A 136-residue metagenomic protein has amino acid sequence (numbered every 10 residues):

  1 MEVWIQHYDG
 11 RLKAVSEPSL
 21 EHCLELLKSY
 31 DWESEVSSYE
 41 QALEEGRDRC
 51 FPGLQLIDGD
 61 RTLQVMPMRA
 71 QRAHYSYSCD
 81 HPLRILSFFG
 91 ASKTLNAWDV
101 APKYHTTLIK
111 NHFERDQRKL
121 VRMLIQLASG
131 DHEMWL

Functional and structural regions predicted by a protein language model:
M1-D60: Negatively charged, low-complexity tracts enriched in Asp/Glu with abundant Ser/Thr
M1-R11, D58-V100, T107: Intrinsically disordered, low-complexity regulatory segments enriched in Ser/Thr/Pro and charged residues
Q6, D31-E35, H81-R84, I125-L127: Short, surface-exposed, polar/charged, turn-prone segments marking secondary-structure boundaries
L12, S34, L43, C79-H81 (+2 more regions): Generic alpha-helical secondary structure signal
L20-H22, E44, Q71-A73, E114 (+2 more regions): General N-terminal targeting signals
L26-K28, Y75-S78, L120: Short, surface-exposed linear patches
E33, R72-Y75, R118-K119: Structural alpha-beta junctions
R84-L136: Mixed-charge, Lys/Arg-enriched low-complexity segments
